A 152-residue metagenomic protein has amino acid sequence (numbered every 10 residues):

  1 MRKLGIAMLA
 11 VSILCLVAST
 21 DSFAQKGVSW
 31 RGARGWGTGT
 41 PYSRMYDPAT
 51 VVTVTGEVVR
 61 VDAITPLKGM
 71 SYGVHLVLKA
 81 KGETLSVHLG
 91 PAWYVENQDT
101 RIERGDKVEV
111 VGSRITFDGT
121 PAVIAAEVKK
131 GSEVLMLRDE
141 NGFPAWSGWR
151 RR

Functional and structural regions predicted by a protein language model:
M1-L9: Bacterial N-terminal signal peptides that target proteins for export
M8-V17: Bacterial N-terminal signal peptides
S19-A24: Sec/Tat signal peptide C-region and signal peptidase I cleavage site
R31-T53: Short boundary/loop segments of OB/S1/cold-shock single-stranded nucleic-acid-binding domains
T50-M70: Structural detector for short beta-strands of small beta-barrel domains
L67-L89: OB-fold (S1/OB) nucleic-acid-binding surfaces
Y94-V110: Short nucleic-acid-contacting surface segments enriched for D/E, G, S/T with interspersed K/R
I115-P144: OB-fold/S1-family single-stranded nucleic acid-binding modules
